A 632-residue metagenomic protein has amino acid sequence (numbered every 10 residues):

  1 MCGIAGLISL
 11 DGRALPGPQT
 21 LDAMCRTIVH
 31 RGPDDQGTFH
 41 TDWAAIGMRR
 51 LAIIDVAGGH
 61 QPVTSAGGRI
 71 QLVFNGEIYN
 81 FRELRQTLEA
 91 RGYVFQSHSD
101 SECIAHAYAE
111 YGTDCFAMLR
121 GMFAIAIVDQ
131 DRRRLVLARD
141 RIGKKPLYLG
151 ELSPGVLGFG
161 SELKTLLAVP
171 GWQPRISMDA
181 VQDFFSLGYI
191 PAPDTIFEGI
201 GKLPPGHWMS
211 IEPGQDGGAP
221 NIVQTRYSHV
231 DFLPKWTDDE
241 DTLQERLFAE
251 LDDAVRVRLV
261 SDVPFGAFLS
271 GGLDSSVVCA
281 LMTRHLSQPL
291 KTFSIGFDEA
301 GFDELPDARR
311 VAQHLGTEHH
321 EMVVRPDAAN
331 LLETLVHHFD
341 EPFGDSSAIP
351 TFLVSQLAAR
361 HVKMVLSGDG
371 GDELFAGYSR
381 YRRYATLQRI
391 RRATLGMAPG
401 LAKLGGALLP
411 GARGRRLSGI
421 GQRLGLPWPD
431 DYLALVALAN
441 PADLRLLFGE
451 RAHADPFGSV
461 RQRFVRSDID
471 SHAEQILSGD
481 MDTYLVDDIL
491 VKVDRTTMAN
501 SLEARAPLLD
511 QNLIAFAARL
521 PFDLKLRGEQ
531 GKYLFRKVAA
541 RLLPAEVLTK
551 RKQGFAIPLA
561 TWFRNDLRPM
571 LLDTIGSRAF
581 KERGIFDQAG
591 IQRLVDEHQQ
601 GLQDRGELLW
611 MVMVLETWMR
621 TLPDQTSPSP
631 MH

Functional and structural regions predicted by a protein language model:
M1-F339, T351, S355, R541 (+5 more regions): Cysteine-centered catalytic environments shared across enzyme families
M1-I4, D22-A23, A168, E198-P204 (+5 more regions): Adenosyl-5′-phosphate
L166, S294-I295, E341, A385-A393: Short beta-alpha connecting loops at secondary-structure transitions that line or flank enzyme active sites
F265-D274, E299-A300, S346-I349, L374 (+2 more regions): Glycine-rich loop motifs involved in handling phospho/adenylate chemistry
E299, V323, P342-D345, R392 (+3 more regions): Alpha-helix capping and helix-loop boundary segments enriched in small/acidic/polar residues
T317, E341, K363, L485: Short glycine/serine/threonine/alanine-rich loop segments
V336-H338, S379-T386, P628-P630: Short secondary-structure boundary/capping segments
L353-A412, Y484, V493-L513: Active-site adenylate/phosphate-handling loop in enzymes that bind or generate adenylated species
